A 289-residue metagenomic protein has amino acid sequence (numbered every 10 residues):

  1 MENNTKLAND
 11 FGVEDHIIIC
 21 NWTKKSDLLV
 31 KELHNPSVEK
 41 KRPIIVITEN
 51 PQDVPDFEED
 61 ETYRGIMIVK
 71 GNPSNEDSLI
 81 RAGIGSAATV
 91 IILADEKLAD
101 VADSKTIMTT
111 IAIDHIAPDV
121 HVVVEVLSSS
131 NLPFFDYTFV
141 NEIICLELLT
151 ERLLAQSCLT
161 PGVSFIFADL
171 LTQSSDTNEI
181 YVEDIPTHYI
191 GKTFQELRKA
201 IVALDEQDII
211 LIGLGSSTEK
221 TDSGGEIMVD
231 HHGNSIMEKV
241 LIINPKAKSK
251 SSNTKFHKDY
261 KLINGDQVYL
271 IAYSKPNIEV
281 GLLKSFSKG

Functional and structural regions predicted by a protein language model:
M1-G289: Cytosolic regulatory regions of ion transport systems
